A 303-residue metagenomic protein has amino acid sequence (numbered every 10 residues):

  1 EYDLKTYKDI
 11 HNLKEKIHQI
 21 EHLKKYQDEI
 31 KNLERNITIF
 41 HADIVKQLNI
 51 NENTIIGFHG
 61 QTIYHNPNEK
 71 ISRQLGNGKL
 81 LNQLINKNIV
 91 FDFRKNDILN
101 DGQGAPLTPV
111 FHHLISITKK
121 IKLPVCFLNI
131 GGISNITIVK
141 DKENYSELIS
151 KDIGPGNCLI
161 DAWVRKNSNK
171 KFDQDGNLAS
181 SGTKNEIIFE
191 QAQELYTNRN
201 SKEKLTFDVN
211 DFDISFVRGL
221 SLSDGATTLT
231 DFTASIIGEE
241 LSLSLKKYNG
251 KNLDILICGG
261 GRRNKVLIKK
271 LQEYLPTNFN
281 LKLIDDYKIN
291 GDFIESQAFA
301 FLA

Functional and structural regions predicted by a protein language model:
E1-E15, L84, V90-T118, C126-T197: Glycine-rich phosphate-binding loop plus the immediately following alpha-helix
E1-F40: Glycine-rich nucleotide/cofactor/substrate-binding loop typically near the N-terminus or early in the first domain
K24-G78: Short beta-strand-loop/turn "lid" adjacent to the catalytic site in phosphate-handling enzymes
E52-G60, Y248-G261: Short glycine-rich phosphate-binding loop at a beta-alpha junction
T54-V110: Glycine-rich phosphate-binding loop and adjoining helix at the ATP-binding site of ATP-dependent phosphoryl-transfer
E69-L80, H113, I117-K119, K140-E147 (+1 more regions): A glycine- and small-aliphatic-rich helix-loop capping segment at beta-alpha/alpha-beta transitions that lines
N169-D254, N264-F279: A contiguous, well-structured pocket-lining segment that forms one wall/lid of small-molecule binding clefts in soluble
D231, K282-A303: Glycine-rich phosphate-binding/hydrolytic loop that grips phosphoryl groups
